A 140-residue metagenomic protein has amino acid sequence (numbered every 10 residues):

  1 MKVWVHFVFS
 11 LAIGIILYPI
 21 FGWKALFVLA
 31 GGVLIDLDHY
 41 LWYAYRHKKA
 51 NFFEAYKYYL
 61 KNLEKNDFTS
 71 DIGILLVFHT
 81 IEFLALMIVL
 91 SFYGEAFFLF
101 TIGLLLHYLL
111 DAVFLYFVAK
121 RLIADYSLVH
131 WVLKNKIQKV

Functional and structural regions predicted by a protein language model:
M1-V140: N-terminal membrane-targeting hydrophobic helices
